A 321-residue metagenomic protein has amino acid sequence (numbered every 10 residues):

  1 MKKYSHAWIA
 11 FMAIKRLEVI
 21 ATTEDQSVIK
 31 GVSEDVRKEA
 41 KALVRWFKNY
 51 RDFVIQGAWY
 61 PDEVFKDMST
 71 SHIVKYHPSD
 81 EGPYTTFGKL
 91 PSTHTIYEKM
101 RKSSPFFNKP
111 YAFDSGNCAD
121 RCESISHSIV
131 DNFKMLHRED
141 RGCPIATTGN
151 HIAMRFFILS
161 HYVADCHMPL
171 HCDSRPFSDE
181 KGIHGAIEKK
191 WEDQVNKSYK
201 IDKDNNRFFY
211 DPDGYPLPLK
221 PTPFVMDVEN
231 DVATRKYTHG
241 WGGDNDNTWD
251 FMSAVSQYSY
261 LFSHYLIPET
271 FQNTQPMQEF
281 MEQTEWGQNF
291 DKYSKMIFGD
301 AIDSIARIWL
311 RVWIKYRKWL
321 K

Functional and structural regions predicted by a protein language model:
M1-M154, C172-K321: N-terminal, motif-rich segments that launch catalysis or mediate targeting to/interaction with membranes, typified by
I152-C166: Short alpha-helix carrying the canonical HExxH Zn2+-binding catalytic motif
C166-C172: Short hydrophobic alpha-helical membrane-entry/anchor segments
